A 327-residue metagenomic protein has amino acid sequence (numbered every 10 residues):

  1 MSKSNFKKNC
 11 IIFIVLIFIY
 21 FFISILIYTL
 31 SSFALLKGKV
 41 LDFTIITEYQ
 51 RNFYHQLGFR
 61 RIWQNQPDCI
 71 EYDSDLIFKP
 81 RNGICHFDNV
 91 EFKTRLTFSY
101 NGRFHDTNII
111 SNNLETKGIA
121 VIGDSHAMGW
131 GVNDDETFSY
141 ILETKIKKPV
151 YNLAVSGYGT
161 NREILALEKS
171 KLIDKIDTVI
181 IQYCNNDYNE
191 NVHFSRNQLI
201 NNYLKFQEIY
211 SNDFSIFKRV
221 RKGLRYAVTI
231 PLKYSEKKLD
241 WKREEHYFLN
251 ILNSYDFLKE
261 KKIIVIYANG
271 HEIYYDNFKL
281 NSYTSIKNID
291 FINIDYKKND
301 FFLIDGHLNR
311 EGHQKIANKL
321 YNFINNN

Functional and structural regions predicted by a protein language model:
M1-K8: N-terminal Lys/Arg-rich, disordered targeting/topogenic segments
I11-T29: Hydrophobic membrane-insertion alpha-helices, especially the h-region of bacterial N-terminal signal peptides
I27-L41, N191: Helix-to-loop transition at the C-terminal end of transmembrane segments
S32-L35, I304-N327: Histidine-centered active-site loop/cap adjacent to the catalytic His in serine esterases/O-acetyl transfer systems
G38-K145, N299-F301: Membrane/wall-proximal cationic-aromatic binding patches
L114, L172-K175, L258-E260, N327: Glycine-rich phosphate-binding loop signature in dinucleotide/nucleotide-binding domains
M128-Y203: Conserved SGNH/GDSL esterase-like catalytic core that processes O-acyl groups on lipids and polysaccharides
C184-S282, I286-F302, G306: Serine-dependent acyl-ester chemistry module
